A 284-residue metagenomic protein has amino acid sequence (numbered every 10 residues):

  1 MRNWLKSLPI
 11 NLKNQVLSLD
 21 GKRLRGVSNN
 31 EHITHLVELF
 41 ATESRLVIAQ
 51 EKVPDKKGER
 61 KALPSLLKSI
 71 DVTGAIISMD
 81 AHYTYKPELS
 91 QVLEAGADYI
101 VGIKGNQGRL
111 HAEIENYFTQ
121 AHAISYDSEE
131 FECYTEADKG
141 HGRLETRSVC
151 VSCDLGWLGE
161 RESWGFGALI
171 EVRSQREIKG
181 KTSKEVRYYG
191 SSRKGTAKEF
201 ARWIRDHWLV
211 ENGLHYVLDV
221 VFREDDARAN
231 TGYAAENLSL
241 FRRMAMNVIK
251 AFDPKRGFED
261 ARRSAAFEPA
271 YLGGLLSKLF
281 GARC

Functional and structural regions predicted by a protein language model:
M1-M79, T84-P87, K255-G257: Conserved, well-structured functional cores that handle cations and Mg-NTP chemistry
K6, K68, A97, T119 (+4 more regions): Generic secondary-structure signature for well-ordered alpha-helical cores
D20, Y99, Y189, E211 (+1 more regions): A residue-level signal for conserved active-site and pocket-lining positions in enzyme catalytic cores
T34-H35, K86-K104: A short alpha/beta connector and helix-capping loop motif
S69-V72, L89-A95, Y117: Conserved PLP-enzyme active-site core in the AAT-like
K104-R205: An anionic, glycine-rich sequence signature occurring as long contiguous blocks
G190, K194-A229: Short amphipathic alpha-helical "interface-anchor" segments enriched in bulky aromatics
V217-C284: A short, flexible helix-boundary coil/loop motif
